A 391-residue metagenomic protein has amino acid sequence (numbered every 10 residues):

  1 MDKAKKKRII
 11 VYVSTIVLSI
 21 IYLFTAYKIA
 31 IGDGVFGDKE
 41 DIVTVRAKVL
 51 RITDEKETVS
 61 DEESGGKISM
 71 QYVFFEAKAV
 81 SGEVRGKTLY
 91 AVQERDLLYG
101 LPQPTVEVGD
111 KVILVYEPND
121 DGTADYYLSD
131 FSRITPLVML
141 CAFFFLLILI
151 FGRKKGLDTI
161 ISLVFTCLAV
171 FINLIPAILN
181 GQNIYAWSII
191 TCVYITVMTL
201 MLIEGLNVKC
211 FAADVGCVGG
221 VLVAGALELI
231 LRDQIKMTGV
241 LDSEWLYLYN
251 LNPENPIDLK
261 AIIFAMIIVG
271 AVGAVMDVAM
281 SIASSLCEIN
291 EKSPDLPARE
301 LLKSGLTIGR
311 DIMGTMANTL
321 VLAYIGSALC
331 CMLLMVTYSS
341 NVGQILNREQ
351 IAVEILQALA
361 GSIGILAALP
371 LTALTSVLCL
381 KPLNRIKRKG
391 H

Functional and structural regions predicted by a protein language model:
M1-I42: Hydrophobic secretory-pathway targeting helix
A30-G32, I230-D242, L334-S340: Membrane-helix interface motif
E40-Q71, V112: Structural detector for short beta-strands of small beta-barrel domains
L97-I134: Extended, hydrophilic extramembrane loops/domains of integral membrane proteins
A142-L149, K154-Y249, I257-G270: Transmembrane alpha-helical segments that form the functional core of multipass membrane systems
G216-C217, V221, N252-V269, T315 (+3 more regions): Pore-lining and gate-forming transmembrane alpha-helices of multi-pass membrane transport proteins
V272-M332, S339: Helical hairpin unit composed of two closely spaced alpha helices linked by a short loop
D311-G314, A323-I325, L329-H391: Hydrophobic alpha-helical transmembrane segments of membrane transport and translocation systems, primarily multi-pass
